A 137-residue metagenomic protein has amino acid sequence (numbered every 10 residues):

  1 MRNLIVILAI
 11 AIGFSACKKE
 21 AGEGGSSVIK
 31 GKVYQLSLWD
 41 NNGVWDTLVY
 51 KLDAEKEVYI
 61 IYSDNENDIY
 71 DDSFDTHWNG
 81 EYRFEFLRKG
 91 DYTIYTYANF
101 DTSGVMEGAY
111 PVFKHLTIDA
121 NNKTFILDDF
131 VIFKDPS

Functional and structural regions predicted by a protein language model:
G13-A16: C-terminal motif of bacterial Sec signal peptides marking the signal peptidase cleavage site
K18-E20: Bacterial signal peptide processing site
S27-L36: A short, amphipathic beta-strand motif
V49-S73: Short amphipathic beta-strand segments in non-cytosolic proteins
H77-F86: Short, surface-exposed beta-strand/beta-hairpin micro-motifs centered on an aromatic residue
Y82, G90-I94: A short tyrosine-centered beta-strand micro-motif
A98-D128, D135: Structured interaction patches on ligand/partner-binding surfaces of diverse proteins
